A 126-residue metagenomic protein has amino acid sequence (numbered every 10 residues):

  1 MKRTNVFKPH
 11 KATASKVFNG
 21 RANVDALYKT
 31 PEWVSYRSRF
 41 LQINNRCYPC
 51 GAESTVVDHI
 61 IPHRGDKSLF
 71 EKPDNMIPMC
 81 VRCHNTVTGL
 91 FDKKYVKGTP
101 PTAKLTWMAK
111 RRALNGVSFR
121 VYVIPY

Functional and structural regions predicted by a protein language model:
M1-S35, A52-E53, Y95-Y126: A boundary/linker detector
F18, A22-V24, I43-N44, D74 (+3 more regions): Intrinsic-disorder/low-complexity regions
E32-D58, R82: Short cysteine-rich loop/turn motifs with clustered Cys
S54-I60, G89-D92: Short Cys/His-rich "knuckle" micro-motifs
I61-M76: Short linker/helix segments within small regulatory modules
M76-A103: Short Cys/His-centered divalent metal-binding micro-motifs
